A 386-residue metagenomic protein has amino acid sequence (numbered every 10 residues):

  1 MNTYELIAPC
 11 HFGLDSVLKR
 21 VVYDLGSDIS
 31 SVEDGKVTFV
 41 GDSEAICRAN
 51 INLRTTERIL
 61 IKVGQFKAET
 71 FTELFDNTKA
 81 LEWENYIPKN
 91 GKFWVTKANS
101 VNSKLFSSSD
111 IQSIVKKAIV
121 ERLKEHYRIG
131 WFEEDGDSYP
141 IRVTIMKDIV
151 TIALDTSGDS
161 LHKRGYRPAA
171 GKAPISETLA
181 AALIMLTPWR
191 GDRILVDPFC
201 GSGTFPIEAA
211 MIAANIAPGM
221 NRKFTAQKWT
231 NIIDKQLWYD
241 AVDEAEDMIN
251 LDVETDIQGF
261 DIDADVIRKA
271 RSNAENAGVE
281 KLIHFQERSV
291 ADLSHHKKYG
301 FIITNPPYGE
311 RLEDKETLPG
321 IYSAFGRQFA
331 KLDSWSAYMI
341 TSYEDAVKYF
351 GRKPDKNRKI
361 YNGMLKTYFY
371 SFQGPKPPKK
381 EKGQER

Functional and structural regions predicted by a protein language model:
N2-Y139: Non-catalytic nucleic-acid substrate-recognition regions in nucleic-acid-modifying enzymes
C10, D261, T341: Short beta-strand/turn micro-motifs composed of small residues that flank or help shape donor/cofactor-binding pockets
E44-I51, D159-H162, P378-K380: Short, charged/polar, Gly/Pro-enriched secondary-structure boundary elements
T96-A98, T144-L186: Class I S-adenosyl-L-methionine
S100-S103, S160, P307-R311: A short, flexible beta-alpha/helix-coil linker loop
I175-S294, E310-R311, T317: Conserved S-adenosyl-L-methionine
S289-R386: C-terminal catalytic and target-recognition region of SAM-dependent MTase-like enzymes, primarily methyltransferases
